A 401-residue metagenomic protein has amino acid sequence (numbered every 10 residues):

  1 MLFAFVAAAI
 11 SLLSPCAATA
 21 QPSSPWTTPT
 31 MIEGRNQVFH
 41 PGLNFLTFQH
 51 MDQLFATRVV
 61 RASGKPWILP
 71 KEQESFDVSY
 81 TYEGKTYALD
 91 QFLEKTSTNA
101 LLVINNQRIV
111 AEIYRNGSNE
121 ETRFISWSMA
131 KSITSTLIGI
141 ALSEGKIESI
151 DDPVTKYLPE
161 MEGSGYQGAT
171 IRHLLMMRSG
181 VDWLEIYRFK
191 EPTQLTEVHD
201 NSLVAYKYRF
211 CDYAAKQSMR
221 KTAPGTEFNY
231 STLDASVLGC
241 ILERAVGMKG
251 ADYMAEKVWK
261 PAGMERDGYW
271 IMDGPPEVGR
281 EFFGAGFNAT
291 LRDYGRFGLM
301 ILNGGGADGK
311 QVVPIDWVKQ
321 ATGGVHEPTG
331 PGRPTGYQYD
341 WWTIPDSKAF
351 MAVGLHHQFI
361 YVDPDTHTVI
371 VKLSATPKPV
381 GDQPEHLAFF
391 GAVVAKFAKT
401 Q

Functional and structural regions predicted by a protein language model:
C16-N119, I147, M176, G180 (+2 more regions): N-terminal leader/targeting segments and the immediately adjacent pre-domain N-terminus
Q21-G34, A352-Q401: Structured C-terminal helix/loop/strand segments within mature extracytoplasmic catalytic/sensor domains
V78-F92, R108, N119-E121, A141-E227: Active-site-proximal loop and beta-strand segments within enzyme catalytic domains
Q107, I125-I150, L174, L238-L242 (+1 more regions): Active-site SXXK
Y114, E120-E121, I186-R188, T196-P275: Catalytic-site signature segments of enzymes, centered on catalytic residues
I125, E144-I186, M219, R244-G284 (+1 more regions): Active-site helix/loop module of the DD-peptidase/beta-lactamase fold, centered on the serine-lysine SxxK catalytic
D234-I241, A285-G306, Q358-S374: Active-site-proximal alpha-helical segments within enzyme catalytic domains
M264-M272, V318-V369: Active-site Gly/Thr loop motif
